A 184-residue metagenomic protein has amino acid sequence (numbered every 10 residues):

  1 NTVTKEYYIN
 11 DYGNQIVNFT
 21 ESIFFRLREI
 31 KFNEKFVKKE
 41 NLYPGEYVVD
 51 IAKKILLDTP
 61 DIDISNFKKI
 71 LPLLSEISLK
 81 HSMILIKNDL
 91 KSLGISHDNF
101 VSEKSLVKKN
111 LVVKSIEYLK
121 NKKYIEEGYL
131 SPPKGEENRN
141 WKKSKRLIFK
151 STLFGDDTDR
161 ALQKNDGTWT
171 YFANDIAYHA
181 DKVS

Functional and structural regions predicted by a protein language model:
N1-S184: NTP-dependent nucleotidyl-transfer catalytic core
